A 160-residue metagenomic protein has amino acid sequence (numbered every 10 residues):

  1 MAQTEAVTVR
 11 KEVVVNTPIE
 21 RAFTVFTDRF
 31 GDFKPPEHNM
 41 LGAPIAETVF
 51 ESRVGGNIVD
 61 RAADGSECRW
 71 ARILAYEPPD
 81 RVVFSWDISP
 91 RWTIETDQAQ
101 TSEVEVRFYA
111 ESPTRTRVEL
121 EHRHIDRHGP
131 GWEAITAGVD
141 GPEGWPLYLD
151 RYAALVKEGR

Functional and structural regions predicted by a protein language model:
M1-I45: Hydrophobic ligand-binding cavity/cleft-lining segments
T8-R10, E67-A71, Q100-V104: Short, surface-exposed coil-to-beta transition loops
N16-E20, L74-V82, R107-R117: A short, structured loop/turn motif at beta-sheet edges
A22-F26, I58, I73, F84 (+3 more regions): Hydrophobic pocket/interface hotspot
R29-R72: Short beta-edge strand/loop motif at the mouth of beta-sheet-based domains
G42, E47, A153-R160: Short, highly charged C-terminal tails/helix-capping segments
S52-G56, W86-R91: Short Pro/Gly-enriched beta-strand edge/turn motifs at strand-loop
W92-E143: Beta-strand/loop substructures that line and gate deep hydrophobic ligand-binding cavities in soluble
